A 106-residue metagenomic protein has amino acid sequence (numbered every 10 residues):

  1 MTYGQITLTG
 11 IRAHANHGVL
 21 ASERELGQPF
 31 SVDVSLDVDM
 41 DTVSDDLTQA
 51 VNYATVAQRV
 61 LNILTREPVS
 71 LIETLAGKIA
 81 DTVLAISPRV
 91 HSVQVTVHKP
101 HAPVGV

Functional and structural regions predicted by a protein language model:
M1-V106: N-terminal, polar/charged subdomain of small-to-medium soluble alpha/beta proteins
